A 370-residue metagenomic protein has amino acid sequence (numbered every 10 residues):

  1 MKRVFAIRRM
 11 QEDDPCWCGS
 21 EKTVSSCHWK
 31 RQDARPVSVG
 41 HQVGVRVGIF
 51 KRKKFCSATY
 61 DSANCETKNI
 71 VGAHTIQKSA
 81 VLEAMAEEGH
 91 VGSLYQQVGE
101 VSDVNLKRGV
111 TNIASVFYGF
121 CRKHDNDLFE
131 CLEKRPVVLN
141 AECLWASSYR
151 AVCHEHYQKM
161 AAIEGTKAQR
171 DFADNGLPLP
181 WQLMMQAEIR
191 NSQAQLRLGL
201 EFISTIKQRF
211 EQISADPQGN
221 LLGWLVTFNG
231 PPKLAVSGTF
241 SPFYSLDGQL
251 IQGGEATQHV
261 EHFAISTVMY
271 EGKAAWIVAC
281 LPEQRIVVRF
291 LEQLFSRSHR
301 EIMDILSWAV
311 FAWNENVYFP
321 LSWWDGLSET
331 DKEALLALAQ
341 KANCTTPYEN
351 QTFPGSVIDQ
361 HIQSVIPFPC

Functional and structural regions predicted by a protein language model:
M1-R9: Conserved N-terminal segment of EGF-like repeats
R8-E12, W29-L132: An N-terminal structural lobe/cap that precedes and organizes the functional/catalytic core across diverse proteins
D14-W17: Extracellular cysteine-rich, disulfide-stabilized repeat modules
G19-E21: Extracellular repeat turn/loop positions enriched in glycine and acidic/polar residues, especially those that create
T59, H124, E155, S237-T239 (+1 more regions): Structured loops at beta-to-helix junctions and adjacent beta-edge loops in soluble globular domains
G89-R190: Internal, well-ordered alpha/beta segment that forms a basic, Gly-enriched binding/recognition surface
A187, Q195-C370: Charge-dense, low-complexity intrinsically disordered regions
